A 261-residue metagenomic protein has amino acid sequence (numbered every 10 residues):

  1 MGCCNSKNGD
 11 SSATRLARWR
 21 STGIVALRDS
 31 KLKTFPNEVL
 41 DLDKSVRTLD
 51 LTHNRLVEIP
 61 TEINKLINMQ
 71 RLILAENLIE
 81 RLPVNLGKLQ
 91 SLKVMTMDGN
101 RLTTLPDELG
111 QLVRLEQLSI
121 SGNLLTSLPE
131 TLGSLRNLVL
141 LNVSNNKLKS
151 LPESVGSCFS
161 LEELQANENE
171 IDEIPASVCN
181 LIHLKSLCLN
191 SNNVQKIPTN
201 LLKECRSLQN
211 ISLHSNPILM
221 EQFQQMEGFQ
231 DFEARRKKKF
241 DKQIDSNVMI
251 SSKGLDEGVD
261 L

Functional and structural regions predicted by a protein language model:
M1-E108, L112-T131, L135-L140, S150-E153 (+5 more regions): The feature captures the LRR N-terminal capping module
